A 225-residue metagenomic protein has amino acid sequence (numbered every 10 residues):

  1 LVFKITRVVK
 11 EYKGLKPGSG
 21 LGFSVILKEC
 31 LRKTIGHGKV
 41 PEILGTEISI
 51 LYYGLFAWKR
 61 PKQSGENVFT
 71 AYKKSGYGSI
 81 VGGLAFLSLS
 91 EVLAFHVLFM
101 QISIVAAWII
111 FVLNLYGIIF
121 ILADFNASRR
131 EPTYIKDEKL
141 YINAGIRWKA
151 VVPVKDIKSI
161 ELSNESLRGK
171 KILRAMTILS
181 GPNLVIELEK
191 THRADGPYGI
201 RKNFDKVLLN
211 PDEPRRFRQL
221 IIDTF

Functional and structural regions predicted by a protein language model:
L1, Q101-L115: Hydrophobic alpha-helical transmembrane segments
V2-L21, A123-Y134: Juxtamembrane/interface segments at transmembrane-helix termini
V9-I102: N-terminal membrane-targeting/pre-transmembrane regions
Y72-Y77, L184-F225: Beta-strand-rich cores of mature extracytoplasmic or soluble domains
I80-L87, A107-L113, D205: Alpha-helical transmembrane segments of integral membrane proteins, emphasizing hydrophobic/aromatic residues
F95, I109-F125: Single-pass alpha-helical transmembrane signal-anchor segments
I118-E161: Conserved beta-hairpin
A144-K206: Non-transmembrane, membrane-adjacent beta-strand/coil modules in membrane-associated proteins and peripheral
